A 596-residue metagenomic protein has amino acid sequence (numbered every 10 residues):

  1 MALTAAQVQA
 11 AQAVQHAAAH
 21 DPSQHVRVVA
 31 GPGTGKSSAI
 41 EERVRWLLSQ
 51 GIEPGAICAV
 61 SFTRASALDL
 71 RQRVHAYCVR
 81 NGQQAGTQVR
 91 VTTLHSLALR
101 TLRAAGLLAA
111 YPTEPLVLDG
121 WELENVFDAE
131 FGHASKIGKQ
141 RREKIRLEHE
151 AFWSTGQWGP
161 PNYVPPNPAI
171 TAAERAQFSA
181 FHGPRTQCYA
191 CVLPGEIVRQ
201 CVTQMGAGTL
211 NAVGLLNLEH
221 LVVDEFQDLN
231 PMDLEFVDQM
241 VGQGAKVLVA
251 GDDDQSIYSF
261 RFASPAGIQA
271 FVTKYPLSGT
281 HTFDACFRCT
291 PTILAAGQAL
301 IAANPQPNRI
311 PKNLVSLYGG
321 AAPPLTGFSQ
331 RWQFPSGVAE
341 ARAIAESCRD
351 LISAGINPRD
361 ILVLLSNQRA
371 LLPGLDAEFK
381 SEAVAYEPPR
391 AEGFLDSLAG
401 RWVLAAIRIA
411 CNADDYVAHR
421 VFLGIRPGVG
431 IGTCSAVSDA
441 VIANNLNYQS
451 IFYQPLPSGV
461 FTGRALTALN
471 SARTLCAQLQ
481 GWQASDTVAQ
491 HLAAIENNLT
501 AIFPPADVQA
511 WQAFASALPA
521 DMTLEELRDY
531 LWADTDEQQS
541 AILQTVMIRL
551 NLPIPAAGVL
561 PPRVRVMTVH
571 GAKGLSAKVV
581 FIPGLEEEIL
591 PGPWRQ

Functional and structural regions predicted by a protein language model:
M1-A110, A295-Q298, V363: P-loop NTPase Walker
M1-A30, T34, S38-E42, A56-C58 (+5 more regions): Accessory N-terminal region flanking or inserted into the helicase ATPase core in nucleic-acid motor proteins
A2, R45, P231-R331: Conserved RecA-like helicase ATPase core segment that couples NTP binding/hydrolysis to strand translocation
A2-P32, G55, Y111-L116, S278-A285 (+2 more regions): Inter-lobe coupling/hinge region of RecA-like P-loop helicase motors
E53-A67, V89-V91, A250, F283-A285 (+4 more regions): Conserved RecA-like ASCE P-loop NTPase motor core of nucleic-acid helicases/translocases
G55-A56, C78-Q88, A105-L118, A129-R141 (+9 more regions): Short, polar/flexible loop-turn hinges at active-site or ligand-entry regions and domain interfaces
T101, T326-Q330, L375, S381 (+2 more regions): Conserved short internal alpha-helix adjacent to the catalytic or cofactor-binding core of large enzyme scaffolds
D376, R408-Q596: Conserved helicase C-terminal RecA-like lobe
